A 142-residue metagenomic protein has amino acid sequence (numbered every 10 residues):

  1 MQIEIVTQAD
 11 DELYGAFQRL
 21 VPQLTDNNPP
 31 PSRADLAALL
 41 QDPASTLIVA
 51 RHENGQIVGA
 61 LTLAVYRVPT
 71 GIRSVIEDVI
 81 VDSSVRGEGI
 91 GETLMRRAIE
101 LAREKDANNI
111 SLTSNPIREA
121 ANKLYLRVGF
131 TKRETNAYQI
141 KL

Functional and structural regions predicted by a protein language model:
Q2, N109-S111, A137: Residues at or immediately flanking beta-strands
I3-G71, E77, M95-R97, K132 (+1 more regions): Acetyl-CoA-dependent GNAT
Y66-V68, S84, I117: Short coil/turn motifs at secondary-structure junctions
V79-V81, S114: Hydrophobic adenine-recognition pocket in adenosine-nucleotide-binding enzymes
V81, G87-E100, K123, R127: Conserved acetyl-CoA-binding loop-helix of GNAT-fold acetyltransferases
E92, E104, P116-E134, Q139-I140: Conserved active-site alpha-helix within GNAT-family acetyltransferase domains
M95, A102-S114: Conserved GNAT acetyl-CoA-binding A-motif
